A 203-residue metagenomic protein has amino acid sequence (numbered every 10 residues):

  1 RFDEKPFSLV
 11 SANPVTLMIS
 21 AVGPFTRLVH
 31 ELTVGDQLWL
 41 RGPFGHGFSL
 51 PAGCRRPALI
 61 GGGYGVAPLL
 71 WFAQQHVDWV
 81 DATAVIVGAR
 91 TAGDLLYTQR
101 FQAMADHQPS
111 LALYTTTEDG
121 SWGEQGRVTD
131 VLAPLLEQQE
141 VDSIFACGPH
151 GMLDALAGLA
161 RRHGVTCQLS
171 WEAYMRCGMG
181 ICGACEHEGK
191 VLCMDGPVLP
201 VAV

Functional and structural regions predicted by a protein language model:
R1-D36, R90: Ferredoxin-reductase
A21, F44, P197: A broadly conserved detector of short glycine/acidic/proline-rich loop/turn motifs that flank catalytic sites and bind
P24-R176: FNR/FR-type flavoprotein reductase catalytic core
P68, H150-G151, E172-P197: Local cysteine-cluster metal-coordination motifs and their immediate loop/turn environment, predominantly Fe-S cluster
A157-Q168, G183-V203: Iron-sulfur (Fe-S) cluster-binding segments and ferredoxin-like electron-carrier domains, especially [2Fe-2S]
